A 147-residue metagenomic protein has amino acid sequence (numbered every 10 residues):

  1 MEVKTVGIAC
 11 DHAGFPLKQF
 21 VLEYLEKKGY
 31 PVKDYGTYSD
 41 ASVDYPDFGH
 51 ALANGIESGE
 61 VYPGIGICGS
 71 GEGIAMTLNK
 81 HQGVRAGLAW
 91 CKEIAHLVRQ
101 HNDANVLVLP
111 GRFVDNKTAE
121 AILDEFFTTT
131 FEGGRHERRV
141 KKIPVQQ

Functional and structural regions predicted by a protein language model:
V3, E60-Y62, D103: Short, high-confidence coil segments that cap the C-terminus of an alpha-helix and link into the following beta-strand
I8-K27: Glycine-rich phosphate/diphosphate-binding loop of Rossmann-like nucleotide-binding domains
A9, A13, K92-Q147: C-terminal binding/interaction regions
P31-S42: A short beta-strand-loop structural module common to alpha/beta enzyme folds
F48-G66, S70: Short, structured active-site "lid" loops
G66-R112: Mid-chain, well-packed structural core segment of small domains
